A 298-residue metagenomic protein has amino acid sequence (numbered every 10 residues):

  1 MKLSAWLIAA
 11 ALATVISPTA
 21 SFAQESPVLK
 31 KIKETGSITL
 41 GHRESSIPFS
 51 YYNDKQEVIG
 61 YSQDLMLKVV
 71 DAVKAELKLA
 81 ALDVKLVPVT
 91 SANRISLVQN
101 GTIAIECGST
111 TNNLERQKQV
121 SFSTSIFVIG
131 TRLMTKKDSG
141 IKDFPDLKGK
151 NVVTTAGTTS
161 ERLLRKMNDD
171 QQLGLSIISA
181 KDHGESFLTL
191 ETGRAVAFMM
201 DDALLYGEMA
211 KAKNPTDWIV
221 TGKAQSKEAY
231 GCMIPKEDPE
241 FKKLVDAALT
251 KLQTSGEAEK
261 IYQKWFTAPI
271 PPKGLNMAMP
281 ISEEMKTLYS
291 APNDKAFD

Functional and structural regions predicted by a protein language model:
A23-K55, G140-I141, P145-K150, E284-D298: Immediate post-signal peptide segment of exported/extracytoplasmic ligand-binding proteins
E25, K31-I105: Extracytoplasmic small-molecule ligand-binding "clamshell" domains of the periplasmic binding protein/Venus flytrap
E25, L79-S96, S139, I177-L188 (+1 more regions): Short helix-initiation/N-cap motifs at beta->coil->alpha
T39-P48, V58-A75, T111, I129-G184 (+1 more regions): Bilobed "Venus flytrap"/periplasmic-binding protein-like clamshell domains and structurally analogous long
E44, F127-D138, A210-L249, A268-A291 (+1 more regions): Periplasmic-binding protein-like
D64-A72, P145, K150-N151, A156-T158 (+2 more regions): Extended ligand-binding regions for polar small-molecule ligands
L67, L79-D146, K286-A296: Acidic, polar ligand-binding/catalytic clefts
N93, C107-K118, L163-D170, G184 (+2 more regions): A ligand-binding cleft/hinge motif common to bilobed small-molecule-binding domains
